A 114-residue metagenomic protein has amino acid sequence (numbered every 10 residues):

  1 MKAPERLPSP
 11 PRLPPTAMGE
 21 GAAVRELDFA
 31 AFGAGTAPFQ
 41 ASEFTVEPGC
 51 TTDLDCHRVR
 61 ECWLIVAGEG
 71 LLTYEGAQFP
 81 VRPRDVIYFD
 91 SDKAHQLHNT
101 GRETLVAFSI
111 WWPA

Functional and structural regions predicted by a protein language model:
M1-P38, D53: A short, N-terminal "cap"/entry segment at the start of jelly-roll beta-barrel domains of the cupin/DSBH fold
R25-A30, A41-H57, S91-D92: Conserved short histidine dyad/triad with adjacent acidic residue
E43, C62, Y88, E103-A114: A short hydrophobic beta-strand segment most commonly corresponding to one strand of the jelly-roll/cupin
C50, R58-V59, A77, K93-A94 (+1 more regions): A generic "binding-loop/recognition-motif" signal
D53-L54, L72-T73, F89, H95-G101: Short beta-strand His + acidic residue motifs that chelate non-heme Fe in jelly-roll/DSBH and cupin folds
R60-L71: Glycine- and acidic-residue-biased ligand/ion/polar-headgroup-sensing regions
G76-S91: Short acidic-glycine-tyrosine-enriched beta hairpin
